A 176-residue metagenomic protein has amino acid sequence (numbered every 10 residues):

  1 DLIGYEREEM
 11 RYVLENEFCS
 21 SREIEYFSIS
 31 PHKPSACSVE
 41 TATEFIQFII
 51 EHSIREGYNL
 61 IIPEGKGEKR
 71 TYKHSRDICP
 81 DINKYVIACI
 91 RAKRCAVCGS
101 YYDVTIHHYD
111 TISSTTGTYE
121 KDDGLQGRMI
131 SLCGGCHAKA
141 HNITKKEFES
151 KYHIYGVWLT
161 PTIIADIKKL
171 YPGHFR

Functional and structural regions predicted by a protein language model:
D1-E25, E120: The feature represents the first ordered module of a protein
P31-K69: Compact mixed alphabeta submodule
K33-T41, N83-V86, E120-G124: Conserved aromatic-histidine-acidic binding/catalytic patches
Y72-Y85, D110-Y119: Short Cys/His-rich Zn2+-coordinating modules
I78-H107, C133-G135: Short cysteine-rich loop/turn motifs with clustered Cys
R94-M129, K146: Histidine-centered nuclease catalytic patch
Q126-G135, L159-R176: Short Fe-S-cluster ligation motifs
M129-S150: Short Cys/His-centered divalent metal-binding micro-motifs
